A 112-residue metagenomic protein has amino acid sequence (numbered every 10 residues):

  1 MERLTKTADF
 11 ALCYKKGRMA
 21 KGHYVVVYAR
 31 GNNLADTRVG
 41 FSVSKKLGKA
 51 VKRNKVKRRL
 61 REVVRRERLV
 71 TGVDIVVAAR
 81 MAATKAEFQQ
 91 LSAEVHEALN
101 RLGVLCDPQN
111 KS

Functional and structural regions predicted by a protein language model:
M1-S112: Positively charged, solvent-exposed patches that mediate nucleic-acid binding
